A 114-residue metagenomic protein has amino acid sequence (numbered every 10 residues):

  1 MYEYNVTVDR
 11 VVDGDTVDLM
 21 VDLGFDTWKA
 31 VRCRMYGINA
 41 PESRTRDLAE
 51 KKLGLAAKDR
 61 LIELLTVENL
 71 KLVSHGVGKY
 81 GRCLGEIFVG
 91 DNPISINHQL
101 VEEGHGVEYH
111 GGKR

Functional and structural regions predicted by a protein language model:
M1-R114: Small beta-barrel nucleic-acid-binding modules, primarily SNase/OB-fold domains and secondarily Tudor-like barrels
